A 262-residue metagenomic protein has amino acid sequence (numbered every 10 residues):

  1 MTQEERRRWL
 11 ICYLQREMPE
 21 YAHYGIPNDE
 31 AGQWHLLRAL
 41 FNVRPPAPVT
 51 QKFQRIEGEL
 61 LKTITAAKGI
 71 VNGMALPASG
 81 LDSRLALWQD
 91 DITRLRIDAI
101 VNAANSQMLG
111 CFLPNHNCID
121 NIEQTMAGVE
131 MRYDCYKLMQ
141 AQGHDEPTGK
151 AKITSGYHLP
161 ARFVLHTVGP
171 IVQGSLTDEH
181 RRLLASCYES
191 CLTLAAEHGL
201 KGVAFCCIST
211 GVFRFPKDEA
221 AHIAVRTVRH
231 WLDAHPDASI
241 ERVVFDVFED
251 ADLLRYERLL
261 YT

Functional and structural regions predicted by a protein language model:
M1-T262: Macrodomain-like recognition of ADP-ribose-binding/processing modules
